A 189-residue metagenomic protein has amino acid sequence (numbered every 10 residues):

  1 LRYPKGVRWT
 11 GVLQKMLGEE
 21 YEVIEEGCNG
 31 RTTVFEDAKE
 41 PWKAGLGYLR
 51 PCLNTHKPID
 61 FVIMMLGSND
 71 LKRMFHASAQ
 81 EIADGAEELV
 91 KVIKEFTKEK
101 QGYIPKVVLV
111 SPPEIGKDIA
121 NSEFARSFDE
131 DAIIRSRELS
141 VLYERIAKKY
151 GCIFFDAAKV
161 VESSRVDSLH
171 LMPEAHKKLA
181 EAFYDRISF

Functional and structural regions predicted by a protein language model:
L1-K39, P51-H56, V62, L171 (+1 more regions): Serine-esterase "nucleophile elbow" of acetyl-processing enzymes
K43-F189: Alpha-helical cap/lid subdomain in secreted, periplasmic, or secretory-pathway luminal O-acyl-processing enzymes
